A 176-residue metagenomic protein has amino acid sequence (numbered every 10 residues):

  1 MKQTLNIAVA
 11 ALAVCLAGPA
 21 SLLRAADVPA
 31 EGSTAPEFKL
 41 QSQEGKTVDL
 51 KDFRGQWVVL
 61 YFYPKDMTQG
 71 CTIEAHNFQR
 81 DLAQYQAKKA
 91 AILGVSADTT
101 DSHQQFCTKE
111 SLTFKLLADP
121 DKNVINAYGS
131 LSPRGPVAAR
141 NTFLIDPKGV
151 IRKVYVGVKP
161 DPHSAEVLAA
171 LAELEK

Functional and structural regions predicted by a protein language model:
T4-E37: N-proximal helix/coil linker or "cap" segments that precede and/or mark the start of modular domains
P29-G32, F38-W57: A short beta-strand-turn-helix
K51-T72: Short active-site neighborhood of thiol/selenol oxidoreductases, capturing the structured segment around
M67-L112, D121-V124: Structural microenvironment flanking redox-active thiols in thiol-disulfide oxidoreductases
L112-F114, S132-F143: Structural micro-motif
A138-K176: Thiol-/selenol-based redox modules, centered on thioredoxin-like and closely related oxidoreductase domains
